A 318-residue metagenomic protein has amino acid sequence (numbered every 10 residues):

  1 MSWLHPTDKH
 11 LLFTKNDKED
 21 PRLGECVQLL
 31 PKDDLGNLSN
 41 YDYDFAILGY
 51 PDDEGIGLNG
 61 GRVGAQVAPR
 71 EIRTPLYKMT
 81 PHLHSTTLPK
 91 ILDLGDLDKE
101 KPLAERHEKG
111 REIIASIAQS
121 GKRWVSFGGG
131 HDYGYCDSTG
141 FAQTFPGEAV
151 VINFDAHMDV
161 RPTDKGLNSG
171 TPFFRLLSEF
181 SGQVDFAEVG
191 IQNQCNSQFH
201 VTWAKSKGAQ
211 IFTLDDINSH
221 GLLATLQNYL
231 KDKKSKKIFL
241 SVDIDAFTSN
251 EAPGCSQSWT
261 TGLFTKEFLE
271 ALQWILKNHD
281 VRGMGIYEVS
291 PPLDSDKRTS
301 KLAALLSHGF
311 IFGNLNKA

Functional and structural regions predicted by a protein language model:
S2-A318: Conserved alpha-helical scaffold segments that buttress catalytic/binding sites
